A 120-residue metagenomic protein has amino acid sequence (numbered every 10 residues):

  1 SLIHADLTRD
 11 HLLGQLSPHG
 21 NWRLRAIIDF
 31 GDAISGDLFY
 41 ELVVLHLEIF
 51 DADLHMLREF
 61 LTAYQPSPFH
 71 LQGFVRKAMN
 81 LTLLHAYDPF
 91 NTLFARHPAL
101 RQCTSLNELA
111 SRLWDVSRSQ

Functional and structural regions predicted by a protein language model:
S1, L100-R101, L106: The feature marks helicase ATPase cores and/or their adjacent C-terminal helical subdomains in SF1/SF2/AAA+ helicases
S1-L42: Active-site acidic catalytic loop and adjacent metal/ATP-binding pocket of ATP-dependent phosphoryl transfer enzymes
H19-N21, V43-L45, T62, N107-E108: Glycine-rich, phosphate-binding/catalytic loops in enzymes
F39-H70, T82-A99: Active-site activation/catalytic loop segments of kinase-like enzymes and analogous catalytic loops in related
L57-R58, A110-R112: Catalytic core of nucleotide-sugar-dependent glycosyltransferases
F74-L81: Alpha-helical scaffolds flanking conserved acidic
W114-Q120: Regulatory N- and C-terminal appendages and interdomain linkers associated with kinase/kinase-like NTP transferase
